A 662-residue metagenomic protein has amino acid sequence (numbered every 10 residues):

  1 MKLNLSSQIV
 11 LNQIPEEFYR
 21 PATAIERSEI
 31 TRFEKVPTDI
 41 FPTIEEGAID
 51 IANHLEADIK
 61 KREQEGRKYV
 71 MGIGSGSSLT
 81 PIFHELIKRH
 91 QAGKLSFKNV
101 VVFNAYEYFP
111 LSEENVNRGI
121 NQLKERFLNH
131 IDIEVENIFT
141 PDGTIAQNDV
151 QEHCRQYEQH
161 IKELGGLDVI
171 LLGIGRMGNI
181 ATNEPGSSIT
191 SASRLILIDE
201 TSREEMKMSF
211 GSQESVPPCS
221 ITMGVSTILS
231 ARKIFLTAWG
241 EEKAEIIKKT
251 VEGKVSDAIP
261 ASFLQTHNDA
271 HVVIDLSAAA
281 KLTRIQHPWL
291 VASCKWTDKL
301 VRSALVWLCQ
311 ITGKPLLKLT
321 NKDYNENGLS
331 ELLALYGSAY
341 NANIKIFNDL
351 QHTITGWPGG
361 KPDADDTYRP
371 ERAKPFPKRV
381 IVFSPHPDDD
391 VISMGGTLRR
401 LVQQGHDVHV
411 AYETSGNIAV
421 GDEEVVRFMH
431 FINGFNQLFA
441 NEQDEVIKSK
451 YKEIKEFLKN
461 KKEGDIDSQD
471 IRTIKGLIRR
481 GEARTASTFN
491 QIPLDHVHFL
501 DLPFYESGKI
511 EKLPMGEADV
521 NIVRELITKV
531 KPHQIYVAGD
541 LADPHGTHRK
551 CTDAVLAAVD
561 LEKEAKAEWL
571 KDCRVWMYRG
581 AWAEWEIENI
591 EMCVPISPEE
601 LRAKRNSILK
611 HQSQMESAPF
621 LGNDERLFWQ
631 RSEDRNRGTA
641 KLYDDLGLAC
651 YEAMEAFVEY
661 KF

Functional and structural regions predicted by a protein language model:
K2-N12, I25, M223-S226, R232-S330: ATP/nucleoside-binding phosphotransfer catalytic cores, i.e., glycine-rich phosphate-binding loops
K2-V70, D366-T367, K374: N-terminal glycine-/serine-/threonine-rich phosphate-binding loop
A22-K35, L95-V169: Ligand-binding beta-strand-loop-alpha-helix segment within the catalytic cores of soluble metabolic enzymes
E63-A92: Glycine-rich N-terminal segment of FAD-binding domains in flavoprotein oxidoreductases, spanning the beta-loop-helix
R176-I198, V251-K254, R549-A558, E591-I596: Short, surface-exposed, charged loop/turn segments at secondary-structure junctions
A181-V225: Class I SAM-dependent methyltransferase SAM-binding "motif I" and its flanking Rossmann-like core
I311-P387, V391-K571, M577, R605-K610 (+3 more regions): Active-site beta-strand->loop->alpha-helix modules in alpha/beta enzyme cores, enriched in Gly/His/Asp(Glu)
A583-T639: A conserved mid-domain beta-alpha-beta active-site/ligand-binding segment of alpha/beta enzyme cores
